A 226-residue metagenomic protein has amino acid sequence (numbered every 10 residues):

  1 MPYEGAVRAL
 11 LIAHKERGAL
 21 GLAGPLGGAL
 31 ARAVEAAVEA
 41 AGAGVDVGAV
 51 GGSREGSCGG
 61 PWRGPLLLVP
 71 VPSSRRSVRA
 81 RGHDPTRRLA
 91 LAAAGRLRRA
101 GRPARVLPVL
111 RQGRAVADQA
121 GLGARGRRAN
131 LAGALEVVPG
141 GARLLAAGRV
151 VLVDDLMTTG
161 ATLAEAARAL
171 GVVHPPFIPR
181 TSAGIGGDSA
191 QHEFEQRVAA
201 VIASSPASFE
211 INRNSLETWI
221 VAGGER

Functional and structural regions predicted by a protein language model:
M1-L152, T159-R226: Conserved PRPP/pyrophosphate-binding segment of the phosphoribosyltransferase/PRPP-pathway fold
